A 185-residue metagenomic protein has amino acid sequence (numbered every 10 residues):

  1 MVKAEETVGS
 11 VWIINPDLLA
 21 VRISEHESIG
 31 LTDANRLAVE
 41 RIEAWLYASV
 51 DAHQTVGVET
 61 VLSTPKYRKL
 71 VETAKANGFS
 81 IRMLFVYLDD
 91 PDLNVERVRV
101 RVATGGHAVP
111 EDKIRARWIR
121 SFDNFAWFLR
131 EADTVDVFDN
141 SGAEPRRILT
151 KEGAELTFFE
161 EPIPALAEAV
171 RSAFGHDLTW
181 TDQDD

Functional and structural regions predicted by a protein language model:
V2-Q54: Conserved substrate/cofactor phosphate-moiety recognition/catalytic segment in nucleotide-dependent phosphotransferases
S10, G78-S80, E131-A132: A generic structural signal for alpha->beta connector loops
L18-A20, S63, Y87-L93, G142-E144: Conserved nucleotide-binding/hydrolysis micro-motifs of P-loop NTPases
H26, L70-T73, R97: Residue-level signal for well-ordered alpha-helical positions
S28-I29, E96-V100, L149-A154: Short, surface-exposed amphipathic charged segments that create phosphate/polyanion-binding patches used for binding
A34-L88, S121, D136: Glycine-rich phosphate-binding loop used to anchor ATP phosphates in small-molecule kinases, encompassing both
N77-F125: A glycine- and Lys/Arg-enriched "phosphate-lid" helix/loop adjacent to the NTP-binding pocket of small-molecule kinases
L129-D185: NTP-dependent small-molecule kinase module
